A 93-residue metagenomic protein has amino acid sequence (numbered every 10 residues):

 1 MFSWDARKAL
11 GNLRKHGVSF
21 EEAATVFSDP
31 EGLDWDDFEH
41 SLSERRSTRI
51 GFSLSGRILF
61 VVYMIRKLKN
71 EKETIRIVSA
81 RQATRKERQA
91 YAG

Functional and structural regions predicted by a protein language model:
M1-G93: Ribonuclease/tRNase effector modules and their secretory precursors
